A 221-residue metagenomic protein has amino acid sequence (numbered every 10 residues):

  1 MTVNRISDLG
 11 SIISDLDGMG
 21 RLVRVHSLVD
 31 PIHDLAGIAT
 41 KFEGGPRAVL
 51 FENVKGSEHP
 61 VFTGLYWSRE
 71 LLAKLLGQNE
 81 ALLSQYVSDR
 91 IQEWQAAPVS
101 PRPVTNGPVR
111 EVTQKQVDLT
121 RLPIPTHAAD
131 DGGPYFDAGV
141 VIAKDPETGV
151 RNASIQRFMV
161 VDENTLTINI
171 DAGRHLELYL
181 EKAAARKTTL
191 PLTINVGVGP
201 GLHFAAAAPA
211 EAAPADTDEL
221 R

Functional and structural regions predicted by a protein language model:
M1-R221: Extended, highly charged
